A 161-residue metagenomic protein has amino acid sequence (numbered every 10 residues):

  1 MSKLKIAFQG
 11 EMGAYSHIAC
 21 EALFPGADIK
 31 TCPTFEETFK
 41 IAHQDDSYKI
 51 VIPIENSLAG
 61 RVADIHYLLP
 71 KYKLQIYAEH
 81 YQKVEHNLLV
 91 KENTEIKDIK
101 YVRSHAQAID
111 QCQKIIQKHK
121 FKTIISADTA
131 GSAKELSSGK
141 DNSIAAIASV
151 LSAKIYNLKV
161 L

Functional and structural regions predicted by a protein language model:
M1-L161: Domain-level signature for soluble enzymes in the chorismate/prephenate branch of the shikimate pathway
